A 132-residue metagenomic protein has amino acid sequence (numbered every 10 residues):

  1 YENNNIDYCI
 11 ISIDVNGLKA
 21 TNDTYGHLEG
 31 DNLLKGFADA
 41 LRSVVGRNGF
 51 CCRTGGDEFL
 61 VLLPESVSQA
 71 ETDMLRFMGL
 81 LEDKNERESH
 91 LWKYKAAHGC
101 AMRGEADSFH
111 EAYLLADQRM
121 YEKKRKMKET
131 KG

Functional and structural regions predicted by a protein language model:
Y1-N4, R87-S89: Sterically constrained small-residue positions within well-ordered secondary structures of folded domains
E2-I10, N16-G46, C52-G56, L60-V61 (+4 more regions): Conserved long alpha-helical elements within nucleotide-processing catalytic cores of c-di-GMP signaling and class III
I6, R47, H90-Y94: Residue-level signal for beta-strand positions within conserved beta-sheet cores that form or flank
D23, H27, M74-M78, E82-S89 (+2 more regions): Catalytic-core segments of nucleotide cyclases and related cyclic-nucleotide turnover enzymes
V61, Y94-A96: HATPase_c (GHKL) ATP-binding subdomain of two-component histidine kinases
V61-S66, M102-G104: Short beta-strand-to-loop capping motifs
